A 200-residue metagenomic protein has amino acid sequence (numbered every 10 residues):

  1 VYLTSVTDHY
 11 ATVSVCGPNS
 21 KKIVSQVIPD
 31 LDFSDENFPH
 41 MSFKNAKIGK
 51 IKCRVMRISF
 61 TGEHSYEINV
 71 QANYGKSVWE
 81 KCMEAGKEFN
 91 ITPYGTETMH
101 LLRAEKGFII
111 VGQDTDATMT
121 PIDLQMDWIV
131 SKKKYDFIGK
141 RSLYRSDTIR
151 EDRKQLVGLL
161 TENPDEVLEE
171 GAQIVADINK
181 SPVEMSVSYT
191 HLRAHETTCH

Functional and structural regions predicted by a protein language model:
V1-R193: Conserved, structured C-terminal
A194-H200: A short, hydrophobic C-terminal helix/tail in secreted or cell-surface proteins
